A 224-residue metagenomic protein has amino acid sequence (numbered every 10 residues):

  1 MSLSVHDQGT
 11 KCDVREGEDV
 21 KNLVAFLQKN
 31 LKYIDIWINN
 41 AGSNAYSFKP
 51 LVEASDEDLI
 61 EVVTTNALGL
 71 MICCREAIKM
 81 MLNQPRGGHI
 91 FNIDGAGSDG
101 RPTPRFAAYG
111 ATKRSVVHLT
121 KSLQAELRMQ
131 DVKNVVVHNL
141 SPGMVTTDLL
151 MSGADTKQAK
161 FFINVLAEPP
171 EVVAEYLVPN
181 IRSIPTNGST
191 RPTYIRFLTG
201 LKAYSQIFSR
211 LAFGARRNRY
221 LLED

Functional and structural regions predicted by a protein language model:
V5, F26-W37, A45, V136: A glycine-rich helix->loop->beta "capping" turn within Rossmann-like NAD(P)(H)-dependent oxidoreductase domains
K11-N22, D56: The beta1-alpha1 cofactor-binding region of Rossmann-like NAD(H)/NADP(H)-dependent oxidoreductases
S43-N44, L82-D131, M144: Catalytic loop of short-chain dehydrogenase/reductase
F48-L51, E57-I60: Substrate-binding pocket helix/loop in short-chain dehydrogenase/reductase
C74-R75, K121: A short, exposed helix-loop element centered on a Lys and neighboring polar residues
D99, S141-S152: Short, flexible catalytic-loop segment of classical short-chain dehydrogenase/reductase
V135, N139, D155-G214: C-terminal helical subdomain
